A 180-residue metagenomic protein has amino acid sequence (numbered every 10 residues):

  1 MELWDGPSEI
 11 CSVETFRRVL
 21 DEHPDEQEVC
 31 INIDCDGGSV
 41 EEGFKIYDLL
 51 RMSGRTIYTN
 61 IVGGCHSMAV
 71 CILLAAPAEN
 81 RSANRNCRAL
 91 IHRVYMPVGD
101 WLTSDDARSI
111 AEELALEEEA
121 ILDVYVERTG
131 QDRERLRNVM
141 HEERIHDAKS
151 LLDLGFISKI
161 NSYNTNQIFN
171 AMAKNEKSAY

Functional and structural regions predicted by a protein language model:
M1-C71, A76-Y180: N-terminal organellar transit peptides
